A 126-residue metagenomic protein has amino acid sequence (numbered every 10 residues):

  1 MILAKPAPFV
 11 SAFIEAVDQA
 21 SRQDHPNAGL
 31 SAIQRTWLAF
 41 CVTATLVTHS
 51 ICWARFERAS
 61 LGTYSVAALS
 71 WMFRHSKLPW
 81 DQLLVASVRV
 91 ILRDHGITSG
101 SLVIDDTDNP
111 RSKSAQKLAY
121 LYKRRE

Functional and structural regions predicted by a protein language model:
M1-L84: Gly/serine-rich nucleotide phosphate-binding loop at the start of the catalytic core of nucleotide/ADP-ribose-handling
F40-V42, S70-E126: Active-site-proximal, Lys/Arg-enriched surface segment that forms a nucleic-acid-binding/basic interface patch
